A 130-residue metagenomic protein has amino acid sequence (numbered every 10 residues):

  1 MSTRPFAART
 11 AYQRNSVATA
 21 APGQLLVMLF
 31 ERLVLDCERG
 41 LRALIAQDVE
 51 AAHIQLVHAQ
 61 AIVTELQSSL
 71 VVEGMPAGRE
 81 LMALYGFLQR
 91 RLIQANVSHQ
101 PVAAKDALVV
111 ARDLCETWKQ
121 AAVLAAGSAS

Functional and structural regions predicted by a protein language model:
M1-S130: C-terminal-biased regions
